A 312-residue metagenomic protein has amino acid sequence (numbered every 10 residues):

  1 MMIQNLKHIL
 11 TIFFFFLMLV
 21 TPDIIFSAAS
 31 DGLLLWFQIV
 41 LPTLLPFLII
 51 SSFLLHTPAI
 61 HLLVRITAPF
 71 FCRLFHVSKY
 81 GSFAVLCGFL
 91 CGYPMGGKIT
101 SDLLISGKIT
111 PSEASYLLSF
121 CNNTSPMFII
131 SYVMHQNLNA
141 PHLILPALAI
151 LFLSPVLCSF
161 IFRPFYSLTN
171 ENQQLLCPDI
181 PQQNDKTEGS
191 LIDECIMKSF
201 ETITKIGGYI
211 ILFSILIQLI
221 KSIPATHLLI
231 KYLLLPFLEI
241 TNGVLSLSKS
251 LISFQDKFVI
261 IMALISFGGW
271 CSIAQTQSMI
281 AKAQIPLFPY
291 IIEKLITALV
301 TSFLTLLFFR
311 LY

Functional and structural regions predicted by a protein language model:
L6-S27, F47-P58, F162-F165, S214-A225 (+1 more regions): Structural signal for alpha-helical transmembrane segments and their membrane-water exit/capping regions in multi-pass
D31-I39, R65-H76, S101, I105 (+3 more regions): Short amphipathic alpha-helical coupling elements at transmembrane boundaries
I39-S51, F128, T202-Q218, S302: Hydrophobic alpha-helical transmembrane segments in multi-pass membrane proteins
L74-L138, L234-S250, F254-I280: Alpha-helical membrane segments and immediately flanking helix-loop junctions that form or couple to the substrate/ion
K108-F165, M279-L304: Membrane-core helix-loop-helix motifs of multi-pass transport proteins
S167-M197: Intrinsically disordered, low-complexity non-transmembrane regions of multi-pass membrane transporters
I192-I265: Transmembrane helical segments that form the transport core of multi-pass membrane transport proteins
F303-Y312: Juxtamembrane boundary at the C-terminal end of a transmembrane helix
